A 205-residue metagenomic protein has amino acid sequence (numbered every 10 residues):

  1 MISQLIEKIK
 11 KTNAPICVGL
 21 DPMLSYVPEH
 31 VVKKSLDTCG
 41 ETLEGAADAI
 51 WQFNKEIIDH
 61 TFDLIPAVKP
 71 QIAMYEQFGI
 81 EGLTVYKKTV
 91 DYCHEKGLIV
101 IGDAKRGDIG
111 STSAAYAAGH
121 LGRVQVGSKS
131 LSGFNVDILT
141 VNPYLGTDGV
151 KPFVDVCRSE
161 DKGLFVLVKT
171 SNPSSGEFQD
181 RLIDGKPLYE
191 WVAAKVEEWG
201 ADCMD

Functional and structural regions predicted by a protein language model:
M1-H60: N-terminal glycine-rich anion-binding loop in soluble enzyme alpha/beta folds
T12-I16, D63-P66, K96-L98, F134-D137 (+2 more regions): Short, well-ordered coil/turn segments that N-cap beta-strands
V18, V68, D103, L139: Conserved, mostly hydrophobic/aromatic
P22-Y26, I72-E76, R106-D108, P143-L145 (+1 more regions): Active-site-proximal loop/turn and secondary-structure-junction residues that shape catalytic pockets, frequently
A46, K69-G82: Glycine-rich, proline-tolerant flexible connector loops at the mouths of alpha/beta enzymes
I58-I65, V90-E95, V154-E160: Acidic (Asp/Glu)-rich catalytic clusters
K87-D108: Catalytic PLP-binding core of fold-type I/II PLP enzymes
D108-D205: Conserved anion-binding
